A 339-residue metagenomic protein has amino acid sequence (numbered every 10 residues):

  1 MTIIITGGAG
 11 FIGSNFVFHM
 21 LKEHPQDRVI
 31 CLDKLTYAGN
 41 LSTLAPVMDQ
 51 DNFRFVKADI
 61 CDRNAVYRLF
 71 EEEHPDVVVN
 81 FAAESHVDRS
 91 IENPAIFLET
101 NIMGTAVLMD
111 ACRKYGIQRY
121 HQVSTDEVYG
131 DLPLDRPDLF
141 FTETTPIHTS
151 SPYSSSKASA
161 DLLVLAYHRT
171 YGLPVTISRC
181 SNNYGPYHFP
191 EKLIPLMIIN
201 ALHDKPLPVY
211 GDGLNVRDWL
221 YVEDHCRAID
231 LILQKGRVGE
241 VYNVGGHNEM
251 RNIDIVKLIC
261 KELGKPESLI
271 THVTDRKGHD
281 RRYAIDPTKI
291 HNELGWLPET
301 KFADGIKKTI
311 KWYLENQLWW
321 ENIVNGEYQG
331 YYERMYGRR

Functional and structural regions predicted by a protein language model:
M1-N183, K308, Y313-L318, N322-R339: N-terminal Rossmann-like NAD(P)+-binding domain of SDR-like oxidoreductases, especially those catalyzing
I3, H19, V29, A58 (+2 more regions): C-terminal substrate-binding subdomain of Rossmann-fold SDR/epimerase-dehydratase oxidoreductases
I12, A38-G39, N64, H188 (+2 more regions): Residues that form or flank phosphate/diphosphate-binding pockets in enzymes that use nucleotide phosphates
L35, N182-G185, N215-V216, R276-K277: Short histidine/acidic/glycine/proline-rich micro-motifs that form metal- and phosphate-coordinating active-site loops
L41-L44, L132-D135, H188-E191, I255-V256 (+1 more regions): Short aromatic-enriched loop/helix-cap "lid" or pocket-rim segments at secondary-structure transitions that line
V47, D135-R136, P190-I198, T274: A glycine/serine/threonine-rich, flexible loop-to-helix segment that serves as the NAD(P) cofactor-binding "lid"
P137, T149-S156, P186, P190-I194 (+1 more regions): The catalytic Tyr-centered alpha-helix of NAD(P)H-dependent dehydrogenases
S159, L163, Y167, M197 (+2 more regions): Hydrophobic alpha-helix immediately C-terminal to the catalytic Tyr-X-X-X-Lys motif of short-chain
